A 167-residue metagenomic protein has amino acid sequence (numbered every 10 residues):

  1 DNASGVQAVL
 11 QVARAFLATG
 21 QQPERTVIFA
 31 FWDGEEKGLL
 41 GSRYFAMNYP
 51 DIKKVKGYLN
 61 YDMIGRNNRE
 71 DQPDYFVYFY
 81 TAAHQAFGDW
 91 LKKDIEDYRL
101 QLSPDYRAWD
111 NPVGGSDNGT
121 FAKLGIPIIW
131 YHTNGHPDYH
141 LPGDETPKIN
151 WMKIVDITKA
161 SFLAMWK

Functional and structural regions predicted by a protein language model:
D1-A8, G41, F87, D117 (+2 more regions): Catalytic-loop motifs flanking and including active-site residues across diverse enzymes
D1-G38, S161: Alpha-helical metal-binding/catalytic segments enriched in His/Glu/Asp
D1-G5, Y80, D110, N150: Alpha-helix N-cap/helix-initiation motif
Q11, A86, W90, A160-L163: Long, highly charged amphipathic alpha-helices
V12-A15, T19, N48, D94 (+2 more regions): Generic, well-ordered alpha-helical scaffold segments in large soluble proteins
R14, G135-K167: His/Asp/Glu-rich mid-to-C-terminal helical/loop segments that flank catalytic regions of hydrolases
A18-Q22, Y98-P104, K167: Surface-exposed helix-capping loop/turn segments at secondary-structure junctions
W32-W130: Metal-dependent peptidase/peptidase-like ectodomains
